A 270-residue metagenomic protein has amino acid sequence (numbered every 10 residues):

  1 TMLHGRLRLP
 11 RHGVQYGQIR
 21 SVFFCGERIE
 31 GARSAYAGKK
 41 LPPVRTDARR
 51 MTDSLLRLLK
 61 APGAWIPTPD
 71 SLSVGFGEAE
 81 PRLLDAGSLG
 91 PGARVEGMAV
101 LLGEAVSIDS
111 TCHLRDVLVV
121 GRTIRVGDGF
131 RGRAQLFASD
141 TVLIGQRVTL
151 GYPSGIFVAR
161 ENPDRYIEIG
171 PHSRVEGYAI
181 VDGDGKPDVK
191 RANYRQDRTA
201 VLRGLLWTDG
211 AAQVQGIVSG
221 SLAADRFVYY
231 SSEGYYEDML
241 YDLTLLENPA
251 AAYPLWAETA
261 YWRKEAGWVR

Functional and structural regions predicted by a protein language model:
M2-L9, G13-I66, S71, I144-R270: Predominantly polar beta-repeat domains that present long G/T/S/D/N-rich surfaces used to bind, process, or adhere
L41-I156, R160-N162, E168-P171: Acidic, serine/threonine- and glycine-rich low-complexity intrinsically disordered segments that serve as flexible
